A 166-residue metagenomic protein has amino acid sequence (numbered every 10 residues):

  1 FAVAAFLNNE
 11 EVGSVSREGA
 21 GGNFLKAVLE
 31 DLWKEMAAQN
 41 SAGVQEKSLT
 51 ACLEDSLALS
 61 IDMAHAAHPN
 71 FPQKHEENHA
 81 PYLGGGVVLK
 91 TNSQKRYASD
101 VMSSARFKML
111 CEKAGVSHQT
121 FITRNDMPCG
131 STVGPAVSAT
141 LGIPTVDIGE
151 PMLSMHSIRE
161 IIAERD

Functional and structural regions predicted by a protein language model:
F1-A5, E150-D166: His/Asp/Glu-rich mid-to-C-terminal helical/loop segments that flank catalytic regions of hydrolases
F1-Y82: Acidic/histidine-rich catalytic neighborhood of metal-dependent amide-processing enzymes
S14-G22, S93, Y97, T123 (+1 more regions): Hydrophobic alpha-helical scaffolding
N23-A27, M102, R165: A general alpha-helical scaffold signature found inside nucleotide-binding enzyme cores
H68-I158: Active-site-adjacent substrate-binding region of metalloamidase/peptidase-like peptide-processing proteins
